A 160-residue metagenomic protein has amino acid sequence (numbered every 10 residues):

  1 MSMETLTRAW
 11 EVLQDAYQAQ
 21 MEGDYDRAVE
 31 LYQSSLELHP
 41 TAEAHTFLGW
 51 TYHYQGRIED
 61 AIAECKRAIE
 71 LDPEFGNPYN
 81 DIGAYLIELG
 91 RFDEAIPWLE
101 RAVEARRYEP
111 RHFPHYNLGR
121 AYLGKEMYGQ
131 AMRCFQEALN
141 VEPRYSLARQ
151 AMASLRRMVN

Functional and structural regions predicted by a protein language model:
M1-L6, G124, Y128-N160: Terminal, low-structured helical/coil segments at or just beyond the last alpha-helical repeat
L6-E43, F47, Y54: Alpha-helical segment of the N-proximal tetratricopeptide repeat
M21-L31, Q55-R67, L89-E104, K125-C134 (+1 more regions): Structural signature of tandem alpha-helical TPR/SEL1-like repeats, specifically the intra-repeat loop/turn
H39-P40, P73, R107-E109, P143: Short coil turns that delineate tetratricopeptide repeat
A44-H45, P78, H112-P114, A148: TPR alpha-solenoid repeat register
